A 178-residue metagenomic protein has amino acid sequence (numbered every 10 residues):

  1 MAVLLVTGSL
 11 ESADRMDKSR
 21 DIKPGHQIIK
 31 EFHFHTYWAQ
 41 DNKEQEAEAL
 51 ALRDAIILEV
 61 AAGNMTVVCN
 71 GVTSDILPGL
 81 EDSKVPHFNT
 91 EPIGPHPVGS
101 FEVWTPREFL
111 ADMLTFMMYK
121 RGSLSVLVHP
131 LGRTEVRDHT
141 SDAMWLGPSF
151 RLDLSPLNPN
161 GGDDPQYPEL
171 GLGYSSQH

Functional and structural regions predicted by a protein language model:
A2-H178: Long, contiguous binding/interaction regions
